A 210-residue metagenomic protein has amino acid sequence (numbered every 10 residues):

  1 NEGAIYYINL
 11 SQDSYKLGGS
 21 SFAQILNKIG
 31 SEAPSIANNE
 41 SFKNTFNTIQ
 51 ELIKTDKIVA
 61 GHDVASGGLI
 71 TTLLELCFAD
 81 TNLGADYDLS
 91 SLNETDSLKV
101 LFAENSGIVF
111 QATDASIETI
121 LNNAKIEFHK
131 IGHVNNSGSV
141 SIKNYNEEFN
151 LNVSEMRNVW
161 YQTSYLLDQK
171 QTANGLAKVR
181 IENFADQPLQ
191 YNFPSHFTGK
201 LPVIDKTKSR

Functional and structural regions predicted by a protein language model:
N1-F102, D114-R210: Intein/HINT protein-splicing elements and their conserved insertion hotspots or analogous self-processing inserts
N105-G107: Short, solvent-exposed beta-strand edge segments and adjacent coil->beta transition regions
V109-T113: Short hydrophobic/aromatic beta-strand micro-patches that form the beta-sheet surface supporting nucleotide- or nucleic
